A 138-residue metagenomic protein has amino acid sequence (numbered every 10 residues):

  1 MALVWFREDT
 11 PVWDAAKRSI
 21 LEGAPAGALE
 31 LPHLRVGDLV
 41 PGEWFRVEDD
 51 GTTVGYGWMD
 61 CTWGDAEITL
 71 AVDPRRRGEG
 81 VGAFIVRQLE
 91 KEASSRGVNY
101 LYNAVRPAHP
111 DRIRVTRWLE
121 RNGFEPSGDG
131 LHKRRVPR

Functional and structural regions predicted by a protein language model:
V4-D65: Acetyl-CoA-dependent GNAT
M59, L89-E90, P126, H132: Mature extracytoplasmic or otherwise solvent-exposed domains
W63-E67, G128-L131: A generic structural signal for beta-strand entry/edge sites
T69-G78: A short, internal acetyl-CoA/4′-phosphopantetheine-binding micro-motif in the GNAT/acyltransferase core
G78-A93, R117: Conserved acetyl-CoA-binding loop-helix of GNAT-fold acetyltransferases
A93-A108: Conserved GNAT acetyl-CoA-binding A-motif
A104-P107, T116, E120-R138: Conserved catalytic-core motifs of GNAT/GCN5-like acyltransferases
